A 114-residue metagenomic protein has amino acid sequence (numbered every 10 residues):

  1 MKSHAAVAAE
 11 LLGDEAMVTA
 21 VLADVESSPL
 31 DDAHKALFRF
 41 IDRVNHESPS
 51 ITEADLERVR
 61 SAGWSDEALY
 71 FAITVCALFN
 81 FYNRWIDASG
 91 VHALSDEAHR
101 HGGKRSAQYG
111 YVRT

Functional and structural regions predicted by a protein language model:
M1-T114: Hydrophobic alpha-helical segments
